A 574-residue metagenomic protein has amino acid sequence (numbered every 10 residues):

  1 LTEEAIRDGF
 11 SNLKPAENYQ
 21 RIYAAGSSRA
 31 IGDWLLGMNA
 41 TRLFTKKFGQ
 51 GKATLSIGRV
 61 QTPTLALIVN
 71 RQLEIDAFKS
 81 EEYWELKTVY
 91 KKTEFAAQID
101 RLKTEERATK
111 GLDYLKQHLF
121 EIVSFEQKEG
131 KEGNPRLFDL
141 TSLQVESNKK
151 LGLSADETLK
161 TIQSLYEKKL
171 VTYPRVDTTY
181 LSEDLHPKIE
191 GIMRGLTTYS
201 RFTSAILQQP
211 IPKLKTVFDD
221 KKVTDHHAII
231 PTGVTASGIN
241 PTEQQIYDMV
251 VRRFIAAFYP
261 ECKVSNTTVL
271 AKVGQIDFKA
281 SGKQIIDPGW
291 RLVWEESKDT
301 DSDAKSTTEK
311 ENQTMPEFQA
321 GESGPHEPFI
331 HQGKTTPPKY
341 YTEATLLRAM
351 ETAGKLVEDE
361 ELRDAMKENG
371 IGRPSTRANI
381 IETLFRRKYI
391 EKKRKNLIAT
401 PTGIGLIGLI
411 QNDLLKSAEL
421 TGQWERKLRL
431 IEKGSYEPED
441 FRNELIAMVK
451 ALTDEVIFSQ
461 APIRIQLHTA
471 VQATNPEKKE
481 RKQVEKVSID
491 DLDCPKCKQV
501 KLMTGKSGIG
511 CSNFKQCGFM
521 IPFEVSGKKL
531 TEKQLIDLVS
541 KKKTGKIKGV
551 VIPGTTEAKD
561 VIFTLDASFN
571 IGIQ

Functional and structural regions predicted by a protein language model:
L1-G354, D359-I371, S375-Y389, R394-K395 (+6 more regions): Toprim catalytic domain recognition across nucleic-acid enzymes
E17-I31, F138, T224, L346 (+2 more regions): A broadly tuned preference for mixed-charge, low-complexity surface segments
Q50, D454, F458-Q574: Functional cation/ligand-contacting sites centered on basic and imidazole/sulfhydryl donors
D113, Q117, K222, D364 (+5 more regions): Polar/charged alpha-helical tracts
F202-T224, L415-I457: Leucine-rich, amphipathic alpha-helical/linker segments
Q332, E351, Q423, L430-K433 (+3 more regions): C-terminal effector modules of nucleic-acid-centric enzymes and ribosome-associated factors
K388-I398, G403-L414, I536-T556: C-terminal structured "cap/appendage" subdomains that terminate the fold
